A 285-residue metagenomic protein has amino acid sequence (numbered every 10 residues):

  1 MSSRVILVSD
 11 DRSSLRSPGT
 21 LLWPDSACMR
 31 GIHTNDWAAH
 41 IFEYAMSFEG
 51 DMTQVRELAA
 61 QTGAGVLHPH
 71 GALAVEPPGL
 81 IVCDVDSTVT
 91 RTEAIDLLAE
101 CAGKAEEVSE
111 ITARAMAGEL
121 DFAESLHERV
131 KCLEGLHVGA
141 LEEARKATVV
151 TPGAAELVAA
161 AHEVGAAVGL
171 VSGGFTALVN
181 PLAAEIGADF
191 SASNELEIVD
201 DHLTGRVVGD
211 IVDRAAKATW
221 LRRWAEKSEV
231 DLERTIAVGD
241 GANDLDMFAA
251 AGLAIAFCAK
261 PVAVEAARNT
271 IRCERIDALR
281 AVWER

Functional and structural regions predicted by a protein language model:
M1-C83: Non-catalytic pre-domain segments flanking phosphatase-related domains
A39-E43, V138-A140, A161: Active-site-proximal beta-alpha loop/turn segments in soluble metabolic enzymes
T53, E142-R285: C-terminal cap/substrate-recognition subdomain and adjoining C-terminal extension of metal-dependent phosphatase-like
A72-A123: Active-site neighborhood of HAD-like aspartate-dependent phosphohydrolases
T92-I95, A105-S109, A123-H127, V138 (+2 more regions): Hydrophobic, well-ordered secondary-structure segments
G103-K104, G135, L196-I198: Short connector loops/turns at beta-strand edges and beta->alpha or beta->beta junctions
E128-C132: Long, charge-rich alpha-helical interaction segments
